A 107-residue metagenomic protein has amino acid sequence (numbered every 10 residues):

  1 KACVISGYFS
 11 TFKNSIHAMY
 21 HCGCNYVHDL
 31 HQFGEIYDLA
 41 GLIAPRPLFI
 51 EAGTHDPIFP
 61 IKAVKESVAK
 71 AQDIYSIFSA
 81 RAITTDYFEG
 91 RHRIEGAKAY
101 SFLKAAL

Functional and structural regions predicted by a protein language model:
K1-C3, P47-F49, T84: Beta-sheet entry/capping signal
K1-T11: A conserved short beta-strand
C3-I5, V27-H31, D73-I77: Glycine-rich loops and low-complexity Gly/Arg-rich segments that provide flexible linkers or classic glycine-based
G7, A52, E89: Residues at the C-termini of beta-strands that transition into short coil/loop
F12-A69: The feature captures the conserved acid-bearing segment of alpha/beta-hydrolase catalytic domains
A69, I74-L107: C-terminal catalytic histidine-bearing segment of alpha/beta-hydrolase fold enzymes
